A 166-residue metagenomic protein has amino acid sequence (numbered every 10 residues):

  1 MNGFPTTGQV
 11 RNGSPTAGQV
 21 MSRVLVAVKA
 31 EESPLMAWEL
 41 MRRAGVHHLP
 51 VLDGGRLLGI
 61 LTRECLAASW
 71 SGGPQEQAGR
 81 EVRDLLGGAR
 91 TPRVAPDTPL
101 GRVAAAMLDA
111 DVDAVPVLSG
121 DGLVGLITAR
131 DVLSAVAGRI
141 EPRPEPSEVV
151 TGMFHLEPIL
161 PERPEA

Functional and structural regions predicted by a protein language model:
N2-V24, T62-D111, L123, T128-A166: Tandem CBS (Bateman) regulatory domains
A27-G45, L52-D53, R93-D111, V117-S119 (+1 more regions): The conserved cystathionine-beta-synthase
R42-L52, A68, Q75-Q77: Charged, low-complexity, helix/coiled-coil-prone segments
